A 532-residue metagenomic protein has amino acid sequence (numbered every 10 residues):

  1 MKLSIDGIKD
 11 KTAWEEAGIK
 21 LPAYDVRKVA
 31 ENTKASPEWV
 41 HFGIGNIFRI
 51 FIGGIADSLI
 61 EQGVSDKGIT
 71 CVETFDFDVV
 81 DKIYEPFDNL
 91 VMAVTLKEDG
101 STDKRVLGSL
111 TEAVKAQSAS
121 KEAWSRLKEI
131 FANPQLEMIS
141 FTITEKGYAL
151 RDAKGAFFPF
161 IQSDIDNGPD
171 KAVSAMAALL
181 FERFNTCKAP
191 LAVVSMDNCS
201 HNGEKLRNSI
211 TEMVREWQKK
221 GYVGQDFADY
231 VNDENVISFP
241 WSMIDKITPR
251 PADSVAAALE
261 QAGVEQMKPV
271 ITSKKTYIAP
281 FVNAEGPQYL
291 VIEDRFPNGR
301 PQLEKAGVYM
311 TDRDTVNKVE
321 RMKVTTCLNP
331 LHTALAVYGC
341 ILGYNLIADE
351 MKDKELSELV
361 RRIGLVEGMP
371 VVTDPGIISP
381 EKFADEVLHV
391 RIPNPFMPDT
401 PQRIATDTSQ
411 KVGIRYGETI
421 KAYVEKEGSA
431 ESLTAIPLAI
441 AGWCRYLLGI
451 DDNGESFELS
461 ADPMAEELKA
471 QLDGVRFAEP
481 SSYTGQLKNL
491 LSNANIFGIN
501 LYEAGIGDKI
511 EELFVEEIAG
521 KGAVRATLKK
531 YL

Functional and structural regions predicted by a protein language model:
M1-F42, N46-L532: Substrate/ligand-engaging "lid" and interaction regions
